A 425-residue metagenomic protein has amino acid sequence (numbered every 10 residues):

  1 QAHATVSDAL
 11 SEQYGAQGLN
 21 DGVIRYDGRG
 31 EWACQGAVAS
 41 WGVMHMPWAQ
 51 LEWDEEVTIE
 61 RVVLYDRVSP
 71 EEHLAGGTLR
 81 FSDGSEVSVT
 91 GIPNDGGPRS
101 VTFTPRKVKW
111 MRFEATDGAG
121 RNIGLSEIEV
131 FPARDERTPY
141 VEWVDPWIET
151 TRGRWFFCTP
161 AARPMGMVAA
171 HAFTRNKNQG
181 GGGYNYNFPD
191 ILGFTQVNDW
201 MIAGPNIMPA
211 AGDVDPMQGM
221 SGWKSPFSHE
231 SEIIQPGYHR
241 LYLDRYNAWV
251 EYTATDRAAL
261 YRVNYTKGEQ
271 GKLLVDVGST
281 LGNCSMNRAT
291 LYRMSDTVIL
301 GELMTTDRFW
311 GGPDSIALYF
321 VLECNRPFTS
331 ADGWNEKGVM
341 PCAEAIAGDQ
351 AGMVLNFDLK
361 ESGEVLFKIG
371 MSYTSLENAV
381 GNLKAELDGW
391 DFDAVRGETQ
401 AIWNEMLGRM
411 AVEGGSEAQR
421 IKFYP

Functional and structural regions predicted by a protein language model:
Q1-R29: Predominantly extracellular/luminal regions of secreted and cell-surface proteins, especially disulfide-bonded
T5, Q50-E52, T102, E129 (+3 more regions): Generic structural detector for well-ordered beta-strands
Y14, E60, S69-E72, D95-R99 (+5 more regions): A short local loop/turn or secondary-structure capping micro-motif enriched for an aromatic residue
Y26-R137: Aromatic, loop-rich ligand-recognition surfaces of beta-strand-rich domains
R134-P425: Accessory carbohydrate-recognition regions in carbohydrate-active enzymes
